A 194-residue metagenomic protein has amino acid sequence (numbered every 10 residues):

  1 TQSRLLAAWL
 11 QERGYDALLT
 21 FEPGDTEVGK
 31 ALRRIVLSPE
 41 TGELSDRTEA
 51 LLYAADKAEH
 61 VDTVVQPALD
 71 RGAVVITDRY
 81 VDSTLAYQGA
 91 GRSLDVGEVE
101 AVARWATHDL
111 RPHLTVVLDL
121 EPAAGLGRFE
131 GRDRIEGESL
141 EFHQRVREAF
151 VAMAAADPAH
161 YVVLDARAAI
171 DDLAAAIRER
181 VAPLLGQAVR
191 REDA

Functional and structural regions predicted by a protein language model:
Q2: Hydrophobic positions on the alpha1 helix immediately C-terminal to the Walker A/P-loop
L5-A7, A123-A194: NTP-dependent small-molecule kinase module
Q11, L69, A154: Conserved ATPase "switch" residues in P-loop NTPase domains
E12, S38, W105-H108, A156 (+2 more regions): Conserved amphipathic alpha-helical interaction elements at protein-protein interfaces in regulatory, energy-coupling
Y15-T107, A176: ATP-dependent small-molecule kinase phosphotransfer cores that center on conserved nucleotide phosphate-binding segments
L18, L51, L114, D133 (+1 more regions): Structural signal for short hydrophobic segments within the conserved structured cores of catalytic domains across
S83-E148, A152: A glycine- and Lys/Arg-enriched "phosphate-lid" helix/loop adjacent to the NTP-binding pocket of small-molecule kinases
